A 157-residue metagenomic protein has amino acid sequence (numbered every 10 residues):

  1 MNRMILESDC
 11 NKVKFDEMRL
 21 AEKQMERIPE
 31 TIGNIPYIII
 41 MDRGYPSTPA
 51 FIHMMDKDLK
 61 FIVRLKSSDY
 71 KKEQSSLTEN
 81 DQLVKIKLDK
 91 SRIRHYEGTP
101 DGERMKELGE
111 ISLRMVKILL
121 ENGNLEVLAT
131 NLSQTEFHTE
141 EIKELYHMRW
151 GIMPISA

Functional and structural regions predicted by a protein language model:
M1-A157: Single, function-defining residue in the core of a domain
